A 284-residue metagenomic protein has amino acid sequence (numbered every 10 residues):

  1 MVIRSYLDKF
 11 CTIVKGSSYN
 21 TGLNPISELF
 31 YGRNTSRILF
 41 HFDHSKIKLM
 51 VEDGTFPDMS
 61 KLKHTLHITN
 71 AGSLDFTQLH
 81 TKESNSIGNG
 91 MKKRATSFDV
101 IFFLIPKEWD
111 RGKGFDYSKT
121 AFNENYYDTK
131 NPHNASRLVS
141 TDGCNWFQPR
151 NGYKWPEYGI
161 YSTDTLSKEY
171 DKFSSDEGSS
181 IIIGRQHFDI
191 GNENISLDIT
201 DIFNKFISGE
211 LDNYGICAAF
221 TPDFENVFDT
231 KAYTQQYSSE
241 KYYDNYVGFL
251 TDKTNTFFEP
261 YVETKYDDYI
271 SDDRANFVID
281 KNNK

Functional and structural regions predicted by a protein language model:
M1-K284: Secreted, disulfide-rich extracellular signaling modules
